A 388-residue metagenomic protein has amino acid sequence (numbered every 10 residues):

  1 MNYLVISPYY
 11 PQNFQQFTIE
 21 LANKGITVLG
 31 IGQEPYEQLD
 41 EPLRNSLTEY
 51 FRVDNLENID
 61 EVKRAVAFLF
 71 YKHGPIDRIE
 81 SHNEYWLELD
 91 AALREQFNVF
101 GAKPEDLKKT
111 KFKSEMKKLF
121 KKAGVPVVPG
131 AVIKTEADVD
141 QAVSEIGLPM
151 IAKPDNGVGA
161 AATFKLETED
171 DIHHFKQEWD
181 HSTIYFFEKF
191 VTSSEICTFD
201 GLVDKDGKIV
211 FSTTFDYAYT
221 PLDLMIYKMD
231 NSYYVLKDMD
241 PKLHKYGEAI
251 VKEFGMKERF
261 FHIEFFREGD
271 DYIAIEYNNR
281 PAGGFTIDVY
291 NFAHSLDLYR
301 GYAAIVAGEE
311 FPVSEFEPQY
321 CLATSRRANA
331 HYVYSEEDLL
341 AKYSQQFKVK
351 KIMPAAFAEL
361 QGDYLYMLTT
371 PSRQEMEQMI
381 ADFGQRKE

Functional and structural regions predicted by a protein language model:
M1-E105, P371-E388: ATP-binding N-terminal substructure of ATP-dependent carboxylate-amine bond-forming enzymes
Y50-E57, A131-T135, F164-E167: Short acidic-hydrophobic, aromatic-tinged amphipathic segments that line or gate anion-handling sites
R94-A162: A conserved helix-loop-beta module that forms one wall/lid of the active-site cleft in ATP-utilizing catalytic domains
P126-V128, E145, P149-A152, A161-T198 (+4 more regions): Conserved ATP-binding module of the ATP-grasp superfamily
W179-I184, F190-Y233, P241-I273, N278-I287 (+1 more regions): Phosphate-binding core of ATP-grasp and ATP-grasp-like enzymes
R280-G301: ATP-dependent carboxylate-activation loops
G301-E388: Peripheral (often C-terminal) accessory segments that flank ATP-dependent C-N-forming ligase machineries
